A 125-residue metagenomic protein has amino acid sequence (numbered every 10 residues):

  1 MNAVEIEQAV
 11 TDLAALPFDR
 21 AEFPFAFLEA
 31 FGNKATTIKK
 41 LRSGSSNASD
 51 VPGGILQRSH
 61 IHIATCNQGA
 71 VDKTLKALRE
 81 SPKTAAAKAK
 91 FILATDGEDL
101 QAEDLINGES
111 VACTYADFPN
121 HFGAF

Functional and structural regions predicted by a protein language model:
M1-F125: Nucleic acid-processing catalytic cores of prokaryotic defense/repair systems
